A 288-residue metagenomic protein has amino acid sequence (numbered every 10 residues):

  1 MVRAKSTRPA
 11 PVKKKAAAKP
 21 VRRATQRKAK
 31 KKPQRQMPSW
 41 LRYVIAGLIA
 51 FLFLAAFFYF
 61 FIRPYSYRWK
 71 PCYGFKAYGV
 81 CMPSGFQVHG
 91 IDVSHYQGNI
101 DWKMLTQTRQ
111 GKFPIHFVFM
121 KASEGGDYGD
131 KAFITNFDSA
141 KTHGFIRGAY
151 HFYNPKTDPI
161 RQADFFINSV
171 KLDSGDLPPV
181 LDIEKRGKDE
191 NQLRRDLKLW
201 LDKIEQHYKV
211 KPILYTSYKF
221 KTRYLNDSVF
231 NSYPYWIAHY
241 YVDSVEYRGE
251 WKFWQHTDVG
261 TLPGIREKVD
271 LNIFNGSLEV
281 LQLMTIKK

Functional and structural regions predicted by a protein language model:
M1-K31: N-terminal targeting leaders characterized by basic, low-complexity, disordered sequences that direct proteins
K32-V44: Short, low-complexity patches enriched in S/T/P/G
R42-R63: Hydrophobic membrane-insertion alpha-helices, especially the h-region of bacterial N-terminal signal peptides
W69-Y78, M82-D101, Q107-I115, M120-L201 (+1 more regions): Substrate-binding cleft of extracellular glycoside hydrolase catalytic domains
K70, F75-Q97, N226, F230-K288: Functionally critical loop-and-helix segments that line ligand-binding/catalytic clefts of soluble enzyme domains
N99-W102, K221-R223: Short, well-ordered alpha-helical microsegments
D127, K156, K221, S244 (+1 more regions): Flexible, glycine-rich phosphate/dinucleotide-binding loops and adjacent beta-alpha linkers at cofactor/substrate
L177-E250: Catalytic domains of cell-wall/extracellular-matrix polysaccharide-remodeling enzymes, centered on de-N-acetylation
